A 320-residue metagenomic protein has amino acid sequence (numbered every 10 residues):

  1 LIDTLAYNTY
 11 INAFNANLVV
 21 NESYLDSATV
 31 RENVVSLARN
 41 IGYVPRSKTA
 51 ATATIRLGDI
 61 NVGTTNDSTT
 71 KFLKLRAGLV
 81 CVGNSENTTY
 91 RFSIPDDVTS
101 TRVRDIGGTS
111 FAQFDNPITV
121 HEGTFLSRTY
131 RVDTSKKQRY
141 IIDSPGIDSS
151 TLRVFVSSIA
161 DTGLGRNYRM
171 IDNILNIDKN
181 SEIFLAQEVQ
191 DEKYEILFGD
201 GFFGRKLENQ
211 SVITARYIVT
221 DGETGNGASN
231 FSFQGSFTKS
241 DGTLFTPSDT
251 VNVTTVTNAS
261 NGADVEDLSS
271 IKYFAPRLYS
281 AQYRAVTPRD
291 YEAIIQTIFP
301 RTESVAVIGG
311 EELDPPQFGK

Functional and structural regions predicted by a protein language model:
L1-K320: Signature of Asx- and small-polar-rich beta-strand/turn repeats characteristic of beta-solenoid architectures
